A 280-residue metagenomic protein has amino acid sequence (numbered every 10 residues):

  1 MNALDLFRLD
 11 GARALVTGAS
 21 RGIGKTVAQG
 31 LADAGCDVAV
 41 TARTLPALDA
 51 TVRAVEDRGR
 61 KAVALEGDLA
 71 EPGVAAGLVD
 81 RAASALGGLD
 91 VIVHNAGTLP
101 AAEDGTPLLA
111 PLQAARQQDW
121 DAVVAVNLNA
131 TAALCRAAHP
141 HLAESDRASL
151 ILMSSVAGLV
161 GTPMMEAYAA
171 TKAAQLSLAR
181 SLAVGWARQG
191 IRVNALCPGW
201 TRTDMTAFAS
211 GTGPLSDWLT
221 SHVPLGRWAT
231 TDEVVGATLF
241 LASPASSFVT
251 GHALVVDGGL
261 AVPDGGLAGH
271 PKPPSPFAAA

Functional and structural regions predicted by a protein language model:
R13, S20-G22: Conserved glycine-rich cofactor-binding loop
A102-D121, L219: Substrate-binding pocket helix/loop in short-chain dehydrogenase/reductase
L112-A132, I151, Q175, L225: Catalytic Tyr-X3-Lys loop
C135, T171, A179: Active-site helix of classical SDR
P140, V184-G185, S247: Alpha-helical segment proximal to the catalytic Tyr-Lys
R147, A187, R192, V249-G251: Short, small/polar-rich loop/turn modules that mediate ligand/substrate recognition or access, typified
S155: Residue(s) in the substrate-gating loop at a strand-loop-helix junction that position the organic substrate next
A195, P214-A245, V249, V256-G258: C-terminal helical subdomain
